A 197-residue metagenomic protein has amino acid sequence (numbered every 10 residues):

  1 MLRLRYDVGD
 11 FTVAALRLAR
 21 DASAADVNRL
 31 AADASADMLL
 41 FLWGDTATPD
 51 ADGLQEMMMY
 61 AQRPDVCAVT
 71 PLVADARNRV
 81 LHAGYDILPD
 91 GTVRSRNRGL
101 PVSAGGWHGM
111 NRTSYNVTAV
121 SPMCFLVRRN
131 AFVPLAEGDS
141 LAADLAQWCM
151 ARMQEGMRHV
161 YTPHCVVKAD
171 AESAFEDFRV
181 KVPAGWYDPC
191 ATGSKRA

Functional and structural regions predicted by a protein language model:
M1-A22, R29: Acidic donor-binding segment of Leloir-type glycosyltransferases
L4-V13, N78, D90-S121, L126 (+2 more regions): C-terminal, non-catalytic tails of nucleotide-sugar-dependent glycosyltransferases
A25-M38: Active-site nucleotide-sugar/metal-binding loop of Leloir-type enzymes
A36-A47: Short beta-strand-to-loop acidic/aromatic patch adjacent to the donor-nucleotide binding site
A47-P49, A74, V166: A short, conserved beta-strand element in the Rossmann-like catalytic core that flanks the donor/metal-binding loop
A51-D90: Conserved donor NDP-sugar-binding/catalytic core segment of glycosyltransferases
G53-M57, N111-L135, D139-C165: A short, conserved alpha-helix in the catalytic core of glycosyltransferases
V69-A74, T162-P163, D170: Short glycine/serine/threonine-enriched helix-capping/active-site loop that flanks the nucleotide-sugar donor pocket
